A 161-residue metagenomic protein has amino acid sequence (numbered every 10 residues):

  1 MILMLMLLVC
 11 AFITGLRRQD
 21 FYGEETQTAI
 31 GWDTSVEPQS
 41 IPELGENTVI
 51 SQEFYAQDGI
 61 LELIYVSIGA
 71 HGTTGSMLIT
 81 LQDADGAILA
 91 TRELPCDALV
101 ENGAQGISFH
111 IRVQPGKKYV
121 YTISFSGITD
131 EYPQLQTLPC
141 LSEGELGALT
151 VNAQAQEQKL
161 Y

Functional and structural regions predicted by a protein language model:
M1-G86, D97-K118, S124-Y161: Beta-sheet-rich sandwich/jelly-roll-like modules and their strand-loop junctions
